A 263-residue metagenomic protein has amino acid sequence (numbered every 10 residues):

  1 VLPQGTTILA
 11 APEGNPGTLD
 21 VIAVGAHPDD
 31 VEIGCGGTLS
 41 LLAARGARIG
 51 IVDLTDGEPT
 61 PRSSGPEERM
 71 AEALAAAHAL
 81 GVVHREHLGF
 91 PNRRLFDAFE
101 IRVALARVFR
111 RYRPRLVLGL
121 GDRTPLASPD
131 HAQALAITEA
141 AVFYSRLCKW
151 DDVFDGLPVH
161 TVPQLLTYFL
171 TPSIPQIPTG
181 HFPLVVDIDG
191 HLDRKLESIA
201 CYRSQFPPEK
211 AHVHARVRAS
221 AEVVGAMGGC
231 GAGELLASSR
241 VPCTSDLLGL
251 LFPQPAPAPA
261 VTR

Functional and structural regions predicted by a protein language model:
V1-I22, A98-R263: Metal-dependent de-N-acetylase/amidase catalytic core
V1-Y112, A237, G249-A256: Active-site rim/loop-helix segments in enzyme catalytic domains that contact anionic ligands
